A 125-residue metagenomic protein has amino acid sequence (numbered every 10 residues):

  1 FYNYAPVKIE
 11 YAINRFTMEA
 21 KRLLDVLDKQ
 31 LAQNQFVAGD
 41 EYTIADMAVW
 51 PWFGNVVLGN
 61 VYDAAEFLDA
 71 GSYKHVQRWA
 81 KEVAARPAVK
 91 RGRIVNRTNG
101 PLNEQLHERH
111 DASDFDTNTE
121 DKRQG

Functional and structural regions predicted by a protein language model:
F1-N34, N55-D63, E104: Conserved C-terminal alpha-helical bundle
V7-N14, M18, A70-Q77, P87-K90: Generic alpha-helical secondary structure signal
L27, D46, V83-V89: Residue-level signal for nonpolar/aromatic packing positions in well-ordered secondary structure
K29-E41, A64, P87-G92: Surface-exposed helix-capping loop/turn segments at secondary-structure junctions
V37-A65, A70-R78, V83: GST superfamily/GST-like fold recognition
N60, R93-I94: Short, flexible helix/strand-to-coil boundary loops that buttress conserved ligand/catalytic motifs in alpha/beta
N96-G125: Acidic/histidine-enriched, glycine/proline-rich intrinsically disordered or flexible terminal extensions
